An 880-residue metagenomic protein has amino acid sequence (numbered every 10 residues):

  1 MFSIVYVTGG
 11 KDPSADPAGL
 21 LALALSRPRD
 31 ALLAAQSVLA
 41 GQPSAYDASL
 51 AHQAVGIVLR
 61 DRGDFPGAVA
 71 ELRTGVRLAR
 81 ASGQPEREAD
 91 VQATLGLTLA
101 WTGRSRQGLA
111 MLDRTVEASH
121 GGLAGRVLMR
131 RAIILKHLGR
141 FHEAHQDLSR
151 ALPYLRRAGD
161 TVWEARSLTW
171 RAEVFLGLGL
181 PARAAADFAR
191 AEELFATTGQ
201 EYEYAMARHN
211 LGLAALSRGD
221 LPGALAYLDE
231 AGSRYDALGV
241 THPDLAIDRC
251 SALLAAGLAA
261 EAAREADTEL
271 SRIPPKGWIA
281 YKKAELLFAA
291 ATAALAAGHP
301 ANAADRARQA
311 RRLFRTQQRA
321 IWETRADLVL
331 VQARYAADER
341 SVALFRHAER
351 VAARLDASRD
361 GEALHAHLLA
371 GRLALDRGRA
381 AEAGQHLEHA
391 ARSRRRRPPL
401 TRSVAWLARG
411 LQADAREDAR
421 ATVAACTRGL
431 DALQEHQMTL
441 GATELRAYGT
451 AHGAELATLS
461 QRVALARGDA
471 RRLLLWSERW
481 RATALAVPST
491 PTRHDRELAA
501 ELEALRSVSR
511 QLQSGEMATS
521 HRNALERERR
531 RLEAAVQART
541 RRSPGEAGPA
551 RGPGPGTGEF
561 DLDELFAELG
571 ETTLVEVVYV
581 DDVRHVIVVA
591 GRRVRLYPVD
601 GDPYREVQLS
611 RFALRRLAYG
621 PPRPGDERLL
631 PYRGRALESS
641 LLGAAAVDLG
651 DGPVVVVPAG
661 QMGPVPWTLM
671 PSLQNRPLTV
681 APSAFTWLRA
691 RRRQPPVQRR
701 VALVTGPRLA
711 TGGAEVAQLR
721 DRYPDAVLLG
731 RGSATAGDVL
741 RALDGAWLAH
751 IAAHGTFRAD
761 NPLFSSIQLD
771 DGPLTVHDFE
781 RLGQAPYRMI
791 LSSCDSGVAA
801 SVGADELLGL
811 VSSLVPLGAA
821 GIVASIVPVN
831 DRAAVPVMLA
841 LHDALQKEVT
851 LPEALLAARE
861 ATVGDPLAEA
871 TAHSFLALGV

Functional and structural regions predicted by a protein language model:
F2-T8, L400-S403, A419-L673, P696-A702: Amphipathic alpha-helical protein-protein interaction segments
S14, L50, D90, R126 (+14 more regions): Residue register of alpha-helical TPR repeats
A31, A68, G108, A144 (+8 more regions): Single-residue signature of alpha-solenoid repeat helices
Q36-A40, T74-L78, D113-A118, S149-G159 (+8 more regions): Amphipathic alpha-helical segments of tetratricopeptide repeats
D47, R87, L123, W163 (+9 more regions): Structural signature of alpha-solenoid helical repeat junctions
T557-Y619, P624-V880: Catalytic cores of enzymes
